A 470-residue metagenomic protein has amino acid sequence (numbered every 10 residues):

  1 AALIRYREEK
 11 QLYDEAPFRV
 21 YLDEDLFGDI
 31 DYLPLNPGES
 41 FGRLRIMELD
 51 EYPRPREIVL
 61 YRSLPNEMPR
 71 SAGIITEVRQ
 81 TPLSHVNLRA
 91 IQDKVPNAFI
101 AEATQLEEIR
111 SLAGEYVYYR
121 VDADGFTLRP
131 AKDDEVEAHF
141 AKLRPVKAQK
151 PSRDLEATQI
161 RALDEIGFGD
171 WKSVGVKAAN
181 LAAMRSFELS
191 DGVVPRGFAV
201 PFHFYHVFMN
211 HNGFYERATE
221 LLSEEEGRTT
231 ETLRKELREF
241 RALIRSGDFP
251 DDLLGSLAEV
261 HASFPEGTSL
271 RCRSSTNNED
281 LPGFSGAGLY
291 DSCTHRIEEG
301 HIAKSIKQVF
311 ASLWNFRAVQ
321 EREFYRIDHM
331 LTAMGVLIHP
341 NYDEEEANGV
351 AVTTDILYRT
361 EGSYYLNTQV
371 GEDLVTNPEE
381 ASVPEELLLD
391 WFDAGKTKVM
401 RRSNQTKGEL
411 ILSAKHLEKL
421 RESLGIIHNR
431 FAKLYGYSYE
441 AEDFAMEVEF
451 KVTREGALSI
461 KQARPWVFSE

Functional and structural regions predicted by a protein language model:
A1-E67: Protease-associated
G38, Y52, A101-L337, E346 (+3 more regions): N-terminal beta-alpha lobe that positions the nucleotide/phosphoryl donor in ATP/NTP-coupled carboxylate activation
E39-A103: Extracellular/luminal Protease-associated
P65, V78-Q80, S274-T276, P340-Y342 (+4 more regions): Short, flexible loop/turn elements at secondary-structure junctions
E67-S71, I91-V95, I100, Y437 (+3 more regions): Domain-scale detector for complete catalytic domains at protein termini or as standalone homologs
L88-K94, M184-F187, T354-R359: Alpha-helix C-terminal capping segments
F284, T294-H295, S305, L337 (+2 more regions): Beta-strand scaffold of nucleotide-dependent catalytic cores
Y364-E447, K451-T453: Conserved catalytic alpha/beta cores of large enzymes that bind or transform nucleotide phosphates and polynucleotides
